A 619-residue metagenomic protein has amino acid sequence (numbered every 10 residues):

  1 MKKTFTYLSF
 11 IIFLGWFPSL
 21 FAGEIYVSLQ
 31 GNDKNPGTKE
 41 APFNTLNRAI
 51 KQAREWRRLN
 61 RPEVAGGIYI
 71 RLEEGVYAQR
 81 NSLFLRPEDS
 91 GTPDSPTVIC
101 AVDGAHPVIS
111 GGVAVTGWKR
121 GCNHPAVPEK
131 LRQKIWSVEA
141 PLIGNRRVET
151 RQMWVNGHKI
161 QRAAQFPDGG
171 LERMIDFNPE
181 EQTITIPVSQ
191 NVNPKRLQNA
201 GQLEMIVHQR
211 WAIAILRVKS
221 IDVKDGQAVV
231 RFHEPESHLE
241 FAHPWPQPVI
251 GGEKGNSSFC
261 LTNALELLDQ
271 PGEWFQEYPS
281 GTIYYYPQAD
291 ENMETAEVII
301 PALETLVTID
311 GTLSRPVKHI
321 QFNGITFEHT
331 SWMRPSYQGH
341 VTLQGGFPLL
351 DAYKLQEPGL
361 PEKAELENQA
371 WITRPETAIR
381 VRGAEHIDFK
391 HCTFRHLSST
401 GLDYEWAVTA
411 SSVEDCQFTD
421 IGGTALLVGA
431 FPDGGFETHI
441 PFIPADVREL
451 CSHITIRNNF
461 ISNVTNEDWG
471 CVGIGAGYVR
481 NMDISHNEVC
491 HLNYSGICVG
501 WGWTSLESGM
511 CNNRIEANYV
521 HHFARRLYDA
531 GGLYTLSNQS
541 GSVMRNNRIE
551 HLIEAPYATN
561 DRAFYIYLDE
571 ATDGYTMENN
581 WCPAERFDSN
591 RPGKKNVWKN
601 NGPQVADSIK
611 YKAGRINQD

Functional and structural regions predicted by a protein language model:
M1-S9: Bacterial N-terminal signal peptides that target proteins for export
L20-A22: Boundary at the C-terminal end of the N-terminal hydrophobic targeting segment
Y26-G383, D388-T393, G434-A445: Extracellular polysaccharide-degrading/modifying enzymes targeting complex plant/algal/animal polysaccharides
L59, N81-S82, S331-Y337, E376 (+11 more regions): Short glycine/acidic-rich loop motifs that flank beta-strands on beta-rich extracellular proteins
R71, F84, V98-C100, V108-S110 (+19 more regions): Extracellular beta-strand solenoid repeats
R80-P87, D94, V98, N560-R562 (+2 more regions): Predominantly extracellular beta-rich ligand-binding scaffolds that present long acidic/polar faces for carbohydrate
K318-H329, E365, E385-H396, V408-G423 (+6 more regions): Right-handed parallel beta-helix
